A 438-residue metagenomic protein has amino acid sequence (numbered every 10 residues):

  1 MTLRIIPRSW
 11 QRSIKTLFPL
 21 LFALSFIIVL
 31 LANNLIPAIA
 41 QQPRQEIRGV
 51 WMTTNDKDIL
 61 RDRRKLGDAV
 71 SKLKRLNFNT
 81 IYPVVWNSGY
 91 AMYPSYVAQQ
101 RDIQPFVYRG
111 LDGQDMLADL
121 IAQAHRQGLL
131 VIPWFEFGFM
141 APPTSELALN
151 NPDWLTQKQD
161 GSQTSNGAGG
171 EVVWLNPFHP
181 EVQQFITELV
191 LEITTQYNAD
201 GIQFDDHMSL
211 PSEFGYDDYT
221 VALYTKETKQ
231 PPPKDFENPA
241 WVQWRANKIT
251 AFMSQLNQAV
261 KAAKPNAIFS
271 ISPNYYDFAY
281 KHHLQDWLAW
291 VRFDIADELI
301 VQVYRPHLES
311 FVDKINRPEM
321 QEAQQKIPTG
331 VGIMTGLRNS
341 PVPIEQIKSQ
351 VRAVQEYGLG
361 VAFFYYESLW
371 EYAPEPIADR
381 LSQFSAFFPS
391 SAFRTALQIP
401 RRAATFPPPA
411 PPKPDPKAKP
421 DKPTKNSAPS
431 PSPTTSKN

Functional and structural regions predicted by a protein language model:
A40-R63, P273-Y275: Boundary/entry segment of secreted carbohydrate-active catalytic domains
R44-R48, K57-L60, P133, G138-Q196: Active-site-adjacent "subsite" loops/lids of carbohydrate-active enzymes
W51-L60, Q99-Q114, G169-Q184, N238-I249 (+2 more regions): The substrate-binding groove and active-site-proximal loops of carbohydrate-active enzymes, especially glycoside
D58-L76, I103-Q127, N247-F252: Aromatic- and glycine-enriched glycan-recognition loops and surfaces that form the carbohydrate-binding subsites
R64-A91, Q196-A199, I295-A296, Y357-G360: Catalytic domains of carbohydrate-active enzymes, especially glycoside hydrolases
F78-D112: Aromatic-lined carbohydrate-binding/catalytic grooves of carbohydrate-active enzymes
Q159-A289, F293: Polysaccharide-binding and catalytic clefts of secreted carbohydrate-active enzymes
I295-F311, P318, Q325-P412: Substrate-binding cleft of secreted/luminal carbohydrate-active enzymes
